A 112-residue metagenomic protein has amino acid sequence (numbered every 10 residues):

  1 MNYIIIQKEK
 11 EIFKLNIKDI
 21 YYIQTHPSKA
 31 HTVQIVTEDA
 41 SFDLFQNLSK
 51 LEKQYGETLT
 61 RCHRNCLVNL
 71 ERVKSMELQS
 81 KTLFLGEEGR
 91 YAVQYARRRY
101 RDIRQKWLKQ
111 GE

Functional and structural regions predicted by a protein language model:
M1-E112: Basic, polyanion-interacting recognition surfaces, primarily in bacterial LytTR/OmpR-type DNA-binding effector domains
